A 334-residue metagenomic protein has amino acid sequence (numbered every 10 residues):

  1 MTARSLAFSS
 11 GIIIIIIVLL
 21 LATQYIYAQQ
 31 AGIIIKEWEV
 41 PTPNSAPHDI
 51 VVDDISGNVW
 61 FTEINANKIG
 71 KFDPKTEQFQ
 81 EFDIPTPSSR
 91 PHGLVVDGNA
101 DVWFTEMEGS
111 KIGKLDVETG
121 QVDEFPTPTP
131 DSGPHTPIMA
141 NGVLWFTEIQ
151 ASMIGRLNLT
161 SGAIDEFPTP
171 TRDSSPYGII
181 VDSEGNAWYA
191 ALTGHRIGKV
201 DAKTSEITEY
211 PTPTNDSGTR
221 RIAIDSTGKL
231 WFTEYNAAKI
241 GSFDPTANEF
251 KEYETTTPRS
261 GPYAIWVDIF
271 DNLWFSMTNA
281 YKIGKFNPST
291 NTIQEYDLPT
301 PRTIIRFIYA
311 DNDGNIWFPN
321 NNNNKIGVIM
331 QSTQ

Functional and structural regions predicted by a protein language model:
Q29-T42: A short helix->beta-strand "capping" segment at the edge of beta-propeller domains
E39-N67: Beta-strand-rich domains and repeat architectures in extracellular enzymes and scaffolds, especially beta-propellers
E39-P43, D83-P87, P126-T129, P168-R172 (+3 more regions): Surface loop/turn motifs at the tips and blade-to-blade linkers of beta-strand repeat domains
V52-S56, V96-N99, M139-G142, V181-E184 (+3 more regions): Residue-level detector of Asp-centered blade-edge/turn motifs that repeat once per structural unit in beta-propeller
V59-N65, V102-E108, W145-Q150, A187-T193 (+3 more regions): Conserved beta-strand positions in repeat-built beta-propeller and related beta-rich domains
D73-E77, D116-G120, N158-G162, D201-S205 (+3 more regions): Short loop/turn segments that connect beta-strands within beta-propeller blades
I304-Q334: Blade-level signature of beta-propeller repeat domains, shared across WD40, Kelch, NHL, RCC1 and BNR/Asp-box propellers
